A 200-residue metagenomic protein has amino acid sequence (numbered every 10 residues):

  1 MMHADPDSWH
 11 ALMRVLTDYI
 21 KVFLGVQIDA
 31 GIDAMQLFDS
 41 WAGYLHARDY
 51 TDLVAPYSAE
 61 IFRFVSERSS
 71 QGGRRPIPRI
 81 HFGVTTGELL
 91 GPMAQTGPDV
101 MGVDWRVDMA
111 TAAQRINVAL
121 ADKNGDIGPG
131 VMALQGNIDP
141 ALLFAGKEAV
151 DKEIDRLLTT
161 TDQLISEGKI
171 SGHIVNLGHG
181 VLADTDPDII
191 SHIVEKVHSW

Functional and structural regions predicted by a protein language model:
M1-W200: Active-site loop segments of alpha/beta catalytic cores
